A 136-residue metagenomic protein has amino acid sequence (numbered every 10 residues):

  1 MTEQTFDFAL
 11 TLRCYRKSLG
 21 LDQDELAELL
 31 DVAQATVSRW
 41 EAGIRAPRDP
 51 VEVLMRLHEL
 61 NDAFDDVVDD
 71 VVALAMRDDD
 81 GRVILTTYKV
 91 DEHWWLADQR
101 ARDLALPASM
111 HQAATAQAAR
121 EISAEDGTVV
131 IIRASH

Functional and structural regions predicted by a protein language model:
M1-S18: A short, Lys/Arg-rich alpha-helix, primarily the initiator
R13, A27, S38-R39, H58: Key DNA-contacting residues within the recognition helix of helix-turn-helix
R13, D24, A116-A119: Short glycine-/small-residue-rich flexible loop motifs, especially phosphate/cofactor-binding loops
L21-S38: Short alpha-helical DNA-recognition segment
D31, A46-V67: DNA major-groove recognition helix of helix-turn-helix/homeodomain DNA-binding modules
A42: Short, conserved catalytic or interaction motifs in soluble domains
D65-H136: Helix-turn-helix/homeodomain-like alpha-helical modules used for DNA recognition and transcription-factor dimerization
